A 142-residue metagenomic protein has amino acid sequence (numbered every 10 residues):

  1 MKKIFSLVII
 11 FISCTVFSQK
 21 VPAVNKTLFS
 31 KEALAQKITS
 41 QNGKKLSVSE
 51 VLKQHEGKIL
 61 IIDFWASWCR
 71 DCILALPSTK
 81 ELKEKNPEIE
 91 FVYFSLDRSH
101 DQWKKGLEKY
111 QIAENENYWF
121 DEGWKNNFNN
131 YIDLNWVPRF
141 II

Functional and structural regions predicted by a protein language model:
M1-V24: Bacterial Sec-dependent N-terminal signal peptides
K20-Q54, N117: N-terminal "domain-start" segment that seeds a small globular fold
K58-L60, F64-W68, W136: Short pre-active-site segment immediately N-terminal to redox-active cysteine/selenocysteine motifs in thiol-based
F64-E81: Conserved redox-active cysteine motifs that mediate thiol-disulfide chemistry, especially di-cysteine Cys-X(1-2)-Cys
E81, Q102-K109: Short alpha-helix adjacent to the SAM-binding motif of class I
E88-Q102, I112-W124: Thiol-based oxidoreductase modules, predominantly thioredoxin-like and allied folds used for disulfide exchange
E108-I141: Short, internal strand/loop/helix patches that form the active-site neighborhood or redox-interaction surface
